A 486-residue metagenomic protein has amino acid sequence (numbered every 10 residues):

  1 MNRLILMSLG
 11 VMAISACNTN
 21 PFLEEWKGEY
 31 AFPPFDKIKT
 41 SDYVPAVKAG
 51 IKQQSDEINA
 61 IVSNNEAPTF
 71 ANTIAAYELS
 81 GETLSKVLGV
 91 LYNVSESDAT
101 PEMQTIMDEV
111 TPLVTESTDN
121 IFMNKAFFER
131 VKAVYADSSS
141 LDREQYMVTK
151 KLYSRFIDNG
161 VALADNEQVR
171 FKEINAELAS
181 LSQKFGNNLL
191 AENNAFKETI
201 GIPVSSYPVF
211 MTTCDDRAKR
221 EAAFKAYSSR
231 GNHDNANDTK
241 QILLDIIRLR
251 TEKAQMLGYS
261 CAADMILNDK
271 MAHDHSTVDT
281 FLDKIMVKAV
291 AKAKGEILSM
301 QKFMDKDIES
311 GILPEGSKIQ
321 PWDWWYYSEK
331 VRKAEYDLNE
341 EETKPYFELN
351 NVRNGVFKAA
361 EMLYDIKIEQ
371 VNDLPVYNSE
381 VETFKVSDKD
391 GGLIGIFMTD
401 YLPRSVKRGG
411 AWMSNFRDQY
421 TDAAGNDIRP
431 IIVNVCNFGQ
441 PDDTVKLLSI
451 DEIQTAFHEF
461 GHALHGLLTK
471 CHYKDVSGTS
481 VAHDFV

Functional and structural regions predicted by a protein language model:
L4-M12: Sec-dependent N-terminal signal peptides
I14-A16: C-terminal motif of bacterial Sec signal peptides marking the signal peptidase cleavage site
T19-E198: N-terminal helix-rich structural modules
Y43, A164, G258, A360 (+1 more regions): Divalent metal-coordination and catalytic microenvironments
E144, V148, S180, N187 (+6 more regions): Active-site-proximal, well-structured secondary-structure segments within enzyme catalytic domains
G258, D451-L467: Active-site recognition of the HExxH zinc-binding catalytic motif
E348, F438-F457: Short pre-active-site segment immediately N-terminal to the catalytic Zn-binding motif
L393, T469-V486: Acidic/histidine-rich catalytic neighborhood
